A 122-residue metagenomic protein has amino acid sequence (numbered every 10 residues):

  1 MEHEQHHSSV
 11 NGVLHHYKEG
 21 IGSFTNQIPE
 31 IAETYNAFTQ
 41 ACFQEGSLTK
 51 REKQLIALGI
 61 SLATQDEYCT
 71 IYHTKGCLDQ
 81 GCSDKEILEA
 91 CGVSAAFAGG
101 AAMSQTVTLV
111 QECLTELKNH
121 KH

Functional and structural regions predicted by a protein language model:
M1-E52, Q105-H122: Acidic, glycine/proline-rich low-complexity segments that act as flexible tails and inter-domain linkers
T39-Q40, A57, T74-L78: Amphipathic alpha-helical segments within well-ordered protein domains
R51-L55, C69, E86: Residue-level detector of well-ordered alpha-helical segments, enriched for hydrophobic/aromatic packing positions
K53-S61, A90-A95: Alpha-helical scaffold segments that form or flank carboxylate-/histidine-based iron centers
I56, I60-Y72: Short, thiol/selenol-centered motifs that function as redox-active sites or metal-ligating centers
H73-D84, C113: Iron-sulfur (Fe-S) cluster-binding segments and ferredoxin-like electron-carrier domains, especially [2Fe-2S]
D84-L88, K121: Polybasic, low-complexity binding patches
L88-E112: C-terminal structural segments of small proteins and small subunits
